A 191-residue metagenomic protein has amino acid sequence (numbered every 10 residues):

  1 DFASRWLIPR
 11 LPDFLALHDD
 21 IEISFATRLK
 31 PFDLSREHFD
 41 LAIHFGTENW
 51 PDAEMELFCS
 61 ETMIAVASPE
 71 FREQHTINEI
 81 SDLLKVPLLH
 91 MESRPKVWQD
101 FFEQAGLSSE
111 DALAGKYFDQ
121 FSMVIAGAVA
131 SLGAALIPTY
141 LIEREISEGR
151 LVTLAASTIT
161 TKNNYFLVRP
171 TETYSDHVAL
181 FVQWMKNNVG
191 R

Functional and structural regions predicted by a protein language model:
D1-P51: Central regulatory/effector-binding core of bacterial HTH transcription factors
R5-W6, H75, K162, D176: Residues that form or flank phosphate/diphosphate-binding pockets in enzymes that use nucleotide phosphates
W6, P138, T173-N187: Short amphipathic alpha-helical coupling segments at ligand-binding clamshell hinges and other catalytic/signaling
P12-L15, Q99, E143, V182 (+1 more regions): Solvent-exposed, non-membrane alpha-helical residues enriched in polar/charged side chains
F14, I23-F25, G127, L151 (+1 more regions): Hydrophobic packing within well-folded, soluble alpha/beta domains
F32, R36-H38, E48-L132, I137 (+2 more regions): C-terminal regulatory
